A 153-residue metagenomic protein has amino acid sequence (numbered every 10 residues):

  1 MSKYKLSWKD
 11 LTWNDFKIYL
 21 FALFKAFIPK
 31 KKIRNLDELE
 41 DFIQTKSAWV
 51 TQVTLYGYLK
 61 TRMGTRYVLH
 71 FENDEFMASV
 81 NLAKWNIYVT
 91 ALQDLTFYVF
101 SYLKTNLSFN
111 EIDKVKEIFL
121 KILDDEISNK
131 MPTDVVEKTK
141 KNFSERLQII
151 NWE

Functional and structural regions predicted by a protein language model:
M1-T54: Non-catalytic accessory regions used for complex assembly or targeting
A26, K30, Y58-T65, Y98 (+4 more regions): Surface-exposed polar/charged interaction patches
K32-N35, F71, V136-F143: Extended non-catalytic scaffold regions that mediate assembly and binding in large macromolecular machines
L36-S47, T51, S79-I87, L107 (+1 more regions): Non-transmembrane, amphipathic alpha-helical segments
Y58-F109: N-terminal interaction modules that seed assembly of large macromolecular complexes
T61, D113-K116, L120-E153: Polybasic, proline/glycine-rich intrinsically disordered low-complexity segments
